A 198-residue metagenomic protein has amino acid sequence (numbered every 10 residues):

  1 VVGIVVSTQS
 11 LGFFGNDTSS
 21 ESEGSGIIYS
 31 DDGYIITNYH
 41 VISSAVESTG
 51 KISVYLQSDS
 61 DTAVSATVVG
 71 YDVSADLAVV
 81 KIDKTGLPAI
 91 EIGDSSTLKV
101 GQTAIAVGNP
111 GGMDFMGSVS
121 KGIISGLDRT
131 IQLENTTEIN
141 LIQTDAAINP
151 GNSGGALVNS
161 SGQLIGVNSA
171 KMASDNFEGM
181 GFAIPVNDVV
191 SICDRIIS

Functional and structural regions predicted by a protein language model:
V1-S198: Serine-dependent protease modules
